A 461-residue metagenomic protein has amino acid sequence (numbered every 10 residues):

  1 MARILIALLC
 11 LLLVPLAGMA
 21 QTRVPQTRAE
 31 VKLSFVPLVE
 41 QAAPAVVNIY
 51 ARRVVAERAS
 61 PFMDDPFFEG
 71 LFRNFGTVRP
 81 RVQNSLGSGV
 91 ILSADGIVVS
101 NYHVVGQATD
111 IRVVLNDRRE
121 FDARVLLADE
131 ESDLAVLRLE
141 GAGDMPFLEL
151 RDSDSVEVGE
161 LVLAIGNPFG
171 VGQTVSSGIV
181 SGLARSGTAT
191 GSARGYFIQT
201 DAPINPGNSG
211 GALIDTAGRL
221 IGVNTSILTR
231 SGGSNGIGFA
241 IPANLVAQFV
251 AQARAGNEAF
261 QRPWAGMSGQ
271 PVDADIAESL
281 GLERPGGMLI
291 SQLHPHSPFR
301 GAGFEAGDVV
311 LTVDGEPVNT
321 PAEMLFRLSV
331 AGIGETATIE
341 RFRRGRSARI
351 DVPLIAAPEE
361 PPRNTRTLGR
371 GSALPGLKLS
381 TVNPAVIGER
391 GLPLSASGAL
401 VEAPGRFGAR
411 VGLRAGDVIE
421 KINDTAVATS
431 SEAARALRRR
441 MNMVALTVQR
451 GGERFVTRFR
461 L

Functional and structural regions predicted by a protein language model:
M1-I4: Positively charged n-region of N-terminal signal peptides that target proteins for export
I6-P15: Bacterial N-terminal signal peptides
L16-A20: Sec/Tat signal peptide C-region and signal peptidase I cleavage site
Q21-A306, T312-T336, F342-R349, P353-A373 (+4 more regions): Serine-dependent protease modules
G307, G416: Conserved catalytic motifs of ABC-family nucleotide-binding domains
A373-S397, V401-F407: Extracytoplasmic/periplasm-facing segments of secreted or lipoprotein envelope proteins
T429-T447, E453-R454: Low-complexity, intrinsically disordered Gly/Pro/Thr-rich segments
G452-R460: Short, low-complexity, Pro/Ser/Thr/Gly-rich segments in the mature regions of secreted, periplasmic
